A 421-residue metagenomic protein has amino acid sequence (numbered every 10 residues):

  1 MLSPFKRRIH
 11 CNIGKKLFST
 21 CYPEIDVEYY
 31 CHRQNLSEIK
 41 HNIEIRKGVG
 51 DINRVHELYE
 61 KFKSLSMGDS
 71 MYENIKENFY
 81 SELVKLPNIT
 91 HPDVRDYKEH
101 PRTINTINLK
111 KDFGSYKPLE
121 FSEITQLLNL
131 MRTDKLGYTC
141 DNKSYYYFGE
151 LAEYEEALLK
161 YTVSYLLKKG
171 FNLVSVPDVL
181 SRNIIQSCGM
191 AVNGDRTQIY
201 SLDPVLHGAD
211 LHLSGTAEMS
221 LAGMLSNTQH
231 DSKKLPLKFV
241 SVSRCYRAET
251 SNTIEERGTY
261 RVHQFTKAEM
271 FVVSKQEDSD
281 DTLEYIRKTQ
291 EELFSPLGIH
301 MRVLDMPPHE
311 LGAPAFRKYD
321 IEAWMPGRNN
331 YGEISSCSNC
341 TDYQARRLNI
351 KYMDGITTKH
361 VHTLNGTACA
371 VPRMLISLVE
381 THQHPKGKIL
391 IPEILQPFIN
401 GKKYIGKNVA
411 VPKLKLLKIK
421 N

Functional and structural regions predicted by a protein language model:
L2-D112: N-terminal alpha-helical targeting/anchoring segments
L17, I107-N421: TRNA-recognition modules of translation machinery and tRNA-sensing kinases, especially anticodon-binding
